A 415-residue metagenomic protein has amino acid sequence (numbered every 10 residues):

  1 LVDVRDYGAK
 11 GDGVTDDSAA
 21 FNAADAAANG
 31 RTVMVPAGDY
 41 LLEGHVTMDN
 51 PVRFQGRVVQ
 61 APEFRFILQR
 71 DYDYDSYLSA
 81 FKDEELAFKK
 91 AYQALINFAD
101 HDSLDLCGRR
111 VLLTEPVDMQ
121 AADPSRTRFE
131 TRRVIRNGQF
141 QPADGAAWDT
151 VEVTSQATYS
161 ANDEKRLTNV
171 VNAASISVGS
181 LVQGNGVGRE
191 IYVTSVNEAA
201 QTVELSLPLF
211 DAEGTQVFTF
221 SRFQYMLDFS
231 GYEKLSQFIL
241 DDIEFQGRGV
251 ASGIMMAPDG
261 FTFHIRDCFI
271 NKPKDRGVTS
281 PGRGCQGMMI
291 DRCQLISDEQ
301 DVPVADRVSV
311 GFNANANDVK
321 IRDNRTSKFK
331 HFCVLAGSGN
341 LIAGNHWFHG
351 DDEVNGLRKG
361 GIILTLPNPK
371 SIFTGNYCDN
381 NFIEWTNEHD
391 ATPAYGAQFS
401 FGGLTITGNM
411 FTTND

Functional and structural regions predicted by a protein language model:
L1-A20, V58-V59, R65: Right-handed parallel beta-helix/beta-solenoid
F21-A27, V33, Y40-N50, P62-Q69 (+7 more regions): Short, T/G/N/S-enriched strand-turn elements that build extracellular solenoid repeat scaffolds
G30, A37, L42-E43, D49 (+12 more regions): Surface-exposed or flexible loop/turn and strand-edge residues in extracellular/cell-surface modules
V35, L42, T47-M48, F54 (+17 more regions): Extracellular beta-strand solenoids
Q60-N97, R110-R128, N137-E213: Autoprocessing Asn-cyclization modules and mimics
I67-Y74, L78-L95, E115-S125, N162-R166 (+8 more regions): Extracellular beta-strand/beta-solenoid scaffold signature
S103-G108, T131-P142, S180, S236-G247 (+6 more regions): Right-handed parallel beta-helix
G188, E204-G247, G253-A257, F261 (+1 more regions): Cys-His-centered catalytic/binding microenvironment captured across papain-like cysteine peptidases and homologous
